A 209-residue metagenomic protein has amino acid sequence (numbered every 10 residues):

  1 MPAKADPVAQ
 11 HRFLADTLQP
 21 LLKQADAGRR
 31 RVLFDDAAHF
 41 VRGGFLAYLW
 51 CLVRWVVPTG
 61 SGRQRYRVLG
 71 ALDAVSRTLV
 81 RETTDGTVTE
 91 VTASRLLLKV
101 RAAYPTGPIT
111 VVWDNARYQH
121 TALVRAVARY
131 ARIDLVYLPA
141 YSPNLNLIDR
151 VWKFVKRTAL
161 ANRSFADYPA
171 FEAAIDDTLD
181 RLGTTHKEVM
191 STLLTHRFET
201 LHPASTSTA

Functional and structural regions predicted by a protein language model:
M1-A209: Short functional hotspots at interaction and active-site rims
